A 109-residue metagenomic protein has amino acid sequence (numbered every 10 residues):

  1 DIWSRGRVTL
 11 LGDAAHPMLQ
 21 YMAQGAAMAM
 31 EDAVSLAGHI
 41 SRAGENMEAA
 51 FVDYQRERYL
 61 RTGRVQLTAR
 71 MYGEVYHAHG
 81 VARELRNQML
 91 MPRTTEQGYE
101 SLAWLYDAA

Functional and structural regions predicted by a protein language model:
D1-H77: Conserved mid-domain beta->alpha element of the FAD-binding
V8, G80-V81, D107: Short capping/connector residues at structural and topological boundaries
R56, L85, D107-A108: All-alpha prenyltransferase/terpene-synthase fold signal
R64-Q66, E84, G98-A103: Short, hydrophobic secondary-structure boundary micro-motifs
Y76-T95: C-terminal domain-closing interface element
L90-A109: C-terminal auxiliary extensions adjacent to catalytic cores
